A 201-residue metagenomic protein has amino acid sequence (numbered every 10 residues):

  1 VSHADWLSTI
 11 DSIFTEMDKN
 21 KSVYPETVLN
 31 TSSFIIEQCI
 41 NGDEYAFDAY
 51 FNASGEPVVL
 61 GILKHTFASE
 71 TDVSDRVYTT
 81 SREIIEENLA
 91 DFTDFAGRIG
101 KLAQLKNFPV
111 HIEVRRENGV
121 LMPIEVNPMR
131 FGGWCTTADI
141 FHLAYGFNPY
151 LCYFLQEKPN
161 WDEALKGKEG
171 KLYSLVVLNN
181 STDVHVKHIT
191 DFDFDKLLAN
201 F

Functional and structural regions predicted by a protein language model:
V1-S33, N41, A53-S54, Y78-D94: Active-site nucleotide/adenylate-binding loops and adjacent lid/helix of ATP-dependent enzymes
V28, C39-D43, Q104-F108: A short catalytic or substrate-binding loop motif that flags glycine-/basic-rich loops and adjacent residues that bind
S32-I35, G100-K101: Short, P/G- and charge-enriched loop/turn segments at secondary-structure junctions
I35-E37, E44-T66, I112, M122-N127 (+1 more regions): Beta-strand scaffold of nucleotide-dependent catalytic cores
I62-G100, V114: Acidic, glycine-rich loop-and-beta core segments that form the ion-binding/anion-interacting portion of active sites
D91-I112, P128-T182: Active-site "cap" helix and flanking loop/linker of ATP-utilizing ligase/carboxylase catalytic domains
E117-N118: Activation-loop N-terminal segment of eukaryotic-like protein kinases
S181-F201: Glycine-rich active-site loop/lid that clamps phosphate-bearing ligands
